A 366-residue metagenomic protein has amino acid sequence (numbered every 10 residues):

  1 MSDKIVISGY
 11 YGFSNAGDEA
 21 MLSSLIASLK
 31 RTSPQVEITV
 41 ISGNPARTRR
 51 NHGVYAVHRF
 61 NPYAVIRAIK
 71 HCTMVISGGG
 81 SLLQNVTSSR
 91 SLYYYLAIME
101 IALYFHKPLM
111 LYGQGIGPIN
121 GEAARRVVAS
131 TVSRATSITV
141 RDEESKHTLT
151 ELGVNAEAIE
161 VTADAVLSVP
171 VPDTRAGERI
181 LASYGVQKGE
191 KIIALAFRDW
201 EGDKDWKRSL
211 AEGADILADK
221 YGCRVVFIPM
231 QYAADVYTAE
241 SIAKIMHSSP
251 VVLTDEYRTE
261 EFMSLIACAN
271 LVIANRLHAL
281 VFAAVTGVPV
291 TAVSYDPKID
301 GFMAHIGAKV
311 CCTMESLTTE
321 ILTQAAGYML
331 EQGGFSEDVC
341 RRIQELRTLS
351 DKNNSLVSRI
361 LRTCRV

Functional and structural regions predicted by a protein language model:
M1-V366: Active-site anion-handling motifs in enzyme catalytic cores
